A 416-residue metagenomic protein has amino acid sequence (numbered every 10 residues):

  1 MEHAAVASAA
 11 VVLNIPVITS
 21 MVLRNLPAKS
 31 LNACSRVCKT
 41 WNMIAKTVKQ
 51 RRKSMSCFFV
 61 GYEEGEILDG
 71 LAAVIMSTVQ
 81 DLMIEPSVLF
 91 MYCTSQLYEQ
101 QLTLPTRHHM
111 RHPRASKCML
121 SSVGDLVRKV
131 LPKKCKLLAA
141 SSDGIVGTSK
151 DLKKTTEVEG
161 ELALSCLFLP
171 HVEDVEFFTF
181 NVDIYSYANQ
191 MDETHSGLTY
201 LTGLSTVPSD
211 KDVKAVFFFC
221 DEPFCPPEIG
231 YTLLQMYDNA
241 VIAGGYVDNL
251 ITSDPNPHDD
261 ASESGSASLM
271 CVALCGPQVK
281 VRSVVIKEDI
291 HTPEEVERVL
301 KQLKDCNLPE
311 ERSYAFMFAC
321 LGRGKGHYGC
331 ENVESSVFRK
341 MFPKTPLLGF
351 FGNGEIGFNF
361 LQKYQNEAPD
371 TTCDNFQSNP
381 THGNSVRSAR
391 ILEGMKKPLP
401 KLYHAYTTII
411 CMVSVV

Functional and structural regions predicted by a protein language model:
E2-A315, C320-V416: Cofactor- and metal-binding active-site motifs of prokaryotic enzymes that mediate redox/radical or nucleophilic
